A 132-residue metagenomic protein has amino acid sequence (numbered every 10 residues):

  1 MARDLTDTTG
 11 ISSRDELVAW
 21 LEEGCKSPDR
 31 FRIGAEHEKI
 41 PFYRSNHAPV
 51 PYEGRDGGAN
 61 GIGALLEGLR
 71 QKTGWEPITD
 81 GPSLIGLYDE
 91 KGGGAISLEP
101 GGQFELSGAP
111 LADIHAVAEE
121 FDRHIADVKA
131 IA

Functional and structural regions predicted by a protein language model:
M1-A132: Terminal catalytic/cofactor-binding subdomain
